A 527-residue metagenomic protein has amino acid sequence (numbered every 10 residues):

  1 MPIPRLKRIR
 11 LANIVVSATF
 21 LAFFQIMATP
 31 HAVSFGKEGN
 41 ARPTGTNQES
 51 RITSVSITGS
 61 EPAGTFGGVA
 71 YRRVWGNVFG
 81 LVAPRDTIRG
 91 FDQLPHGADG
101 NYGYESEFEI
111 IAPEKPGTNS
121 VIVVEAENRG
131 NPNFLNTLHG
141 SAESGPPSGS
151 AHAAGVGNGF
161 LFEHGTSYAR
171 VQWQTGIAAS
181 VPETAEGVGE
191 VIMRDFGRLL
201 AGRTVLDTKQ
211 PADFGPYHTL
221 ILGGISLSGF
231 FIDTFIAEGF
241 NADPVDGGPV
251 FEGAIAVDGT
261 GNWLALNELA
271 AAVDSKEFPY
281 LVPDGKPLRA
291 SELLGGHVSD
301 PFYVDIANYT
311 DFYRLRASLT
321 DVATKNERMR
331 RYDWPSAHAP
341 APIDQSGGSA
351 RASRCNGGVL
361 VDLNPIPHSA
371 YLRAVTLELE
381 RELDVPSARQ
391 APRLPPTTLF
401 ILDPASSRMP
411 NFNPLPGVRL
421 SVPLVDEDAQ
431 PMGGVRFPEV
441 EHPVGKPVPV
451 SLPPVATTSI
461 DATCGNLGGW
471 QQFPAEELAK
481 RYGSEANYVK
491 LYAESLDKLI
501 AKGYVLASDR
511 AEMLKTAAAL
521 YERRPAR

Functional and structural regions predicted by a protein language model:
M1-L11: N-terminal secretory signal peptides that target proteins for export/translocation
I3, V33-S34: Glycine-centered signal
R8, I26, E38-G39: Intrinsic disorder/low-complexity segments enriched in polar/small residues
R10-V15, R510: Generic alpha-helix initiation/capping and coil-helix boundary signal
A12, P30, R42-P43: Composition-driven detection of intrinsically disordered, low-complexity segments
V15-A28: Bacterial N-terminal signal peptides
F35, G39-R527: C-terminal His-loop and adjacent cap/lid subdomain of alpha/beta-hydrolase
